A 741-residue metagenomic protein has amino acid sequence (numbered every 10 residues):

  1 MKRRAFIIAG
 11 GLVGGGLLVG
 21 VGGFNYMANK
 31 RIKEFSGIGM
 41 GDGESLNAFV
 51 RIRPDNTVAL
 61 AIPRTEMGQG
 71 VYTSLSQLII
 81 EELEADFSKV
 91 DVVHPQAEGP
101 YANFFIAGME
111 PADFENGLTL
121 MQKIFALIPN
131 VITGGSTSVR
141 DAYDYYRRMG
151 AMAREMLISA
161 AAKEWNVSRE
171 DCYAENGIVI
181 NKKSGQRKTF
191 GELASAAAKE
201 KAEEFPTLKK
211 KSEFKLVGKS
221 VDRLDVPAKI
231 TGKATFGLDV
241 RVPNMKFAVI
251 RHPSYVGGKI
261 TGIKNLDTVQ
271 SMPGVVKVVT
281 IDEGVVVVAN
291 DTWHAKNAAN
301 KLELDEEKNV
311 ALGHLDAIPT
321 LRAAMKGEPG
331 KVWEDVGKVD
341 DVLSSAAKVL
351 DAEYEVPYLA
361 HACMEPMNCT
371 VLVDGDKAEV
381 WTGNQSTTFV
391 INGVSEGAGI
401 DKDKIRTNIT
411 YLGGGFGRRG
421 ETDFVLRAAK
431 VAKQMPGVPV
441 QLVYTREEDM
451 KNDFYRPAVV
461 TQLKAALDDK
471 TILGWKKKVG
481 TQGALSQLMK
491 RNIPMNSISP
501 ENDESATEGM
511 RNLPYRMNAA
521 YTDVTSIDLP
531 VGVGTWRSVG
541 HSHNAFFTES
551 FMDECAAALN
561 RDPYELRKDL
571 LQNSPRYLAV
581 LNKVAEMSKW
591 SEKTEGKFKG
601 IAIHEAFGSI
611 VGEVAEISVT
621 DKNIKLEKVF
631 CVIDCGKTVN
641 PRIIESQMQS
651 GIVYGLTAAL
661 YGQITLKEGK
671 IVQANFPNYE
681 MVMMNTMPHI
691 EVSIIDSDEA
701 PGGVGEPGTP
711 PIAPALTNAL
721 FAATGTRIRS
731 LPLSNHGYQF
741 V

Functional and structural regions predicted by a protein language model:
M1-I633, F721-S730, G737-V741: Structural alpha/beta core scaffold segments of enzyme domains
W536-V539, I695-G708: Amphipathic, heptad-repeat alpha-helical segments used for oligomerization and assembly
I644, L666-V682, G702-E706: Hydrophobic alpha-helical bundle architecture
G651: Glycine-rich, small/acidic residue-mixed loop/short-helix segments
M683-A700: Generic long, charged, amphipathic alpha-helical segments
P707-A713, T717-A722: C-terminal substrate/ligand-recognition segments
